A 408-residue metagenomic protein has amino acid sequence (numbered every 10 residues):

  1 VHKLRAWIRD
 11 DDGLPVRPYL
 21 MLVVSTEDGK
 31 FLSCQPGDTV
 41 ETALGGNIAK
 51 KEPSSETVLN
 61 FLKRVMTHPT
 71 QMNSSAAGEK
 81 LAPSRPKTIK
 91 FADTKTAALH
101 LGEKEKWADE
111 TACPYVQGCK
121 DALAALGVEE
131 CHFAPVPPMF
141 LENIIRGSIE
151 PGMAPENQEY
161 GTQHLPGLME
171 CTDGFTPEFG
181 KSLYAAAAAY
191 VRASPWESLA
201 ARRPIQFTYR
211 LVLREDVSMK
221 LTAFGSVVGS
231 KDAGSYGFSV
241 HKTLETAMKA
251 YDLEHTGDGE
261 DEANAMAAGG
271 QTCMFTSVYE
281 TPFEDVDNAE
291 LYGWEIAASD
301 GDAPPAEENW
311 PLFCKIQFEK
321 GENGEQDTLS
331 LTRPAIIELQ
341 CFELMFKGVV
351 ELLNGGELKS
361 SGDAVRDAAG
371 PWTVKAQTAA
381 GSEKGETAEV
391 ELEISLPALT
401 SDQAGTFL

Functional and structural regions predicted by a protein language model:
V1-L408: Secondary-structure boundary/capping micro-motif
